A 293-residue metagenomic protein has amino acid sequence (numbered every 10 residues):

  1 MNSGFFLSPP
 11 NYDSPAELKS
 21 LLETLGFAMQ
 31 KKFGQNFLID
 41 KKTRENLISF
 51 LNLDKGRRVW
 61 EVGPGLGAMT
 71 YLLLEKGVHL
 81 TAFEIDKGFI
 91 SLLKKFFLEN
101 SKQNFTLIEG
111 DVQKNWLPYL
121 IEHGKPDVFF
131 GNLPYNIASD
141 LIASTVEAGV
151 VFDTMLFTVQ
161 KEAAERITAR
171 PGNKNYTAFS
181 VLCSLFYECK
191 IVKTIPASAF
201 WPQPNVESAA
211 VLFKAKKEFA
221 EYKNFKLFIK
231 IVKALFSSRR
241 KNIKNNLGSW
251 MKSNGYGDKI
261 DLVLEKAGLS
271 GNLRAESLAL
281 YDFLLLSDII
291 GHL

Functional and structural regions predicted by a protein language model:
M1-K230, A234, E276, L285 (+1 more regions): Catalytic cores of RNA-modifying enzymes
K125-P126, K259-V263: Glycine-rich, flexible loop segments associated with nucleotide phosphate handling
A209, F213-A215, A220-I260, A267-S270 (+1 more regions): An accessory alpha-helical subdomain
V263-A267, I289, L293: Generic non-transmembrane alpha-helical segments
